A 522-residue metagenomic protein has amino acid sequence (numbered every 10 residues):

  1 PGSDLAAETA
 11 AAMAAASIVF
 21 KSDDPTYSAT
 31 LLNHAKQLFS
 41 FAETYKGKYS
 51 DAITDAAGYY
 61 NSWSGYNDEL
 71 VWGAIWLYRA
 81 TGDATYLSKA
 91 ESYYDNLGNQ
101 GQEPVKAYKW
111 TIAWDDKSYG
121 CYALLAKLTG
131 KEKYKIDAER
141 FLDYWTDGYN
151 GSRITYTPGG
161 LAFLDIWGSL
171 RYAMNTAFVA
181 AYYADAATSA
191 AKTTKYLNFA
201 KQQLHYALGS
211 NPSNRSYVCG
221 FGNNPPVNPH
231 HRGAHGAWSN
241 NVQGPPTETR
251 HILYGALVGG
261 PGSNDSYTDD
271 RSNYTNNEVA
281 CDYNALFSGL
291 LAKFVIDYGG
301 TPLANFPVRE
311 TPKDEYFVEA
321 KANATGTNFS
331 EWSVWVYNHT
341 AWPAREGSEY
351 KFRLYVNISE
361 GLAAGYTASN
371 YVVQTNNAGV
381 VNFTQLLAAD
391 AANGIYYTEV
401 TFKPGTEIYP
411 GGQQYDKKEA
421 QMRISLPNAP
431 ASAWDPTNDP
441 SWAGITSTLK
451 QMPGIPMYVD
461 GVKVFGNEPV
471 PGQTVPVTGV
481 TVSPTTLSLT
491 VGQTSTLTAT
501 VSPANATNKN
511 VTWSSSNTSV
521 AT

Functional and structural regions predicted by a protein language model:
P1-E8, A12, S64-T85, K89-S92 (+2 more regions): Aromatic (Trp/Tyr) and acidic
P1-T129, F141-W145, T311-A320, W332: Mobile, glycine-rich extracellular loop/lid and propeptide segments that shape or gate substrate/ligand access
G299-F329: Low-complexity, acidic Ser/Thr/Pro/Gly-rich terminal tails and inter-domain linkers that flank the onset of structured
G326-I358: Short beta-strand elements of extracellular/lumenal beta-sandwich folds
T340-S348, L362-A364, P503-T507: A short beta-turn/strand-edge loop motif at beta-sheet boundaries
I358-P404: A surface/secretory-pathway sequence property marking extracellular, secreted, or lumenal proteins enriched
T406-G472: Terminal connector regions
Q473-T522: Extracytoplasmic soluble-region selector
